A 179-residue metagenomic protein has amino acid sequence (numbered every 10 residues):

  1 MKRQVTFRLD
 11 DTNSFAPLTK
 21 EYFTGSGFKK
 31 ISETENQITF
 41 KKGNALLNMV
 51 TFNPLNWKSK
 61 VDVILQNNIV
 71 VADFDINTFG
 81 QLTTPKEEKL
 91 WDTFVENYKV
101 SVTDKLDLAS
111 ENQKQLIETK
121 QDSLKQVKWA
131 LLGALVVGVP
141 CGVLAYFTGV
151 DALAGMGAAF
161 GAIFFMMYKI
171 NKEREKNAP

Functional and structural regions predicted by a protein language model:
M1-W129, P140-Y146, M166-P179: Ser/Thr-rich, low-complexity intrinsically disordered terminal regions
W129-G133, A154-G155: Alpha-helical transmembrane segments of integral membrane proteins
A134-G138: Core segments of transmembrane alpha-helices that mediate helix-helix packing or line hydrophobic substrate/ligand
Y146-F160: Hydrophobic alpha-helical transmembrane segments
